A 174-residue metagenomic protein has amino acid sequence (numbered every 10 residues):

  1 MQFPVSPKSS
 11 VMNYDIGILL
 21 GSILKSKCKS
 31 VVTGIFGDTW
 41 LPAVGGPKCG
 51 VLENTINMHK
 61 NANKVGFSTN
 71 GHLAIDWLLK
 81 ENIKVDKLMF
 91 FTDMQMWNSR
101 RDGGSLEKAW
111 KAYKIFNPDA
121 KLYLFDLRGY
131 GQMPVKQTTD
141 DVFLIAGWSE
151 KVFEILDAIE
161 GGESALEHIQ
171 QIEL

Functional and structural regions predicted by a protein language model:
M1-L174: Acidic, glycine-rich A-domain
